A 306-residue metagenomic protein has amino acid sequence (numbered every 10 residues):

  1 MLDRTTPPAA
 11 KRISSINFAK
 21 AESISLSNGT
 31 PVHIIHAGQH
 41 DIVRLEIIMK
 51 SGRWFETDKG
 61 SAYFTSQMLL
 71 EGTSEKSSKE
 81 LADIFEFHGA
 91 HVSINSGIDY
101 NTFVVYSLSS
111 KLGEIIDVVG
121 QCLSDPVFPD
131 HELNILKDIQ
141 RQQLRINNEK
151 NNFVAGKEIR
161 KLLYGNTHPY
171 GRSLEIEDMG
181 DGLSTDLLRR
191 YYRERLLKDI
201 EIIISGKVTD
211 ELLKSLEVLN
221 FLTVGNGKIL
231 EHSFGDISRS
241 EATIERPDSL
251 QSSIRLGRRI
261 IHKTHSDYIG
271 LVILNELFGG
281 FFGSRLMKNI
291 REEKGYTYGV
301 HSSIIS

Functional and structural regions predicted by a protein language model:
M1-D83, L187-N289: His/Glu-rich zincin catalytic helix
M1-T6, E80-K228, I261-H262, E292-S306: Charge-rich, well-structured scaffold segments of protease-associated domains
